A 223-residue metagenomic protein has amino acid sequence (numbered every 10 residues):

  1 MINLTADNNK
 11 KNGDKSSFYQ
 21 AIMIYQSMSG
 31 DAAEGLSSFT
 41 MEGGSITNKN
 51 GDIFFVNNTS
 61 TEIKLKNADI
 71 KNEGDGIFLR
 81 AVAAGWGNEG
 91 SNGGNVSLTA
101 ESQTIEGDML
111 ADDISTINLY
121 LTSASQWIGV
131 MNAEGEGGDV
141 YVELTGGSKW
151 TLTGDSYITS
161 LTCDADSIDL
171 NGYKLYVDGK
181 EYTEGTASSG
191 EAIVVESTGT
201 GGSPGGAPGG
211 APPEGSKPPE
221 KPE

Functional and structural regions predicted by a protein language model:
M1-K15, M23-K49, V56-G74, A83-E106 (+3 more regions): Surface-exposed loop/turn motifs in large extracellular/passenger domains
L4, L79, L98, G185-T186 (+3 more regions): N-terminal cationic amphipathic segment used for targeting or macromolecule association
L110-G206: Extracellular beta-strand/loop-rich repeat segments of large surface/secreted proteins
T200-E223: Disordered, low-complexity segments in secreted/periplasmic proteins that are enriched in proline
